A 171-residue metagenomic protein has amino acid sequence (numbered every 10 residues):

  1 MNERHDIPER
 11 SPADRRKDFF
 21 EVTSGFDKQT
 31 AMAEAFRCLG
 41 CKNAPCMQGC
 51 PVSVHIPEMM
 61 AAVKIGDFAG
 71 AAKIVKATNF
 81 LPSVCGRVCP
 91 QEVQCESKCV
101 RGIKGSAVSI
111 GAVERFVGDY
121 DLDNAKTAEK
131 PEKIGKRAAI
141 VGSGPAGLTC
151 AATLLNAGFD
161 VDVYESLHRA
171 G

Functional and structural regions predicted by a protein language model:
M1-R137: Ferredoxin-type iron-sulfur electron-transfer modules and their immediate structural context
C41, V141, Y164-S166: Generic beta-strand/beta-sheet core signal
M47, G147, A170: Flexible, glycine-rich phosphate/dinucleotide-binding loops and adjacent beta-alpha linkers at cofactor/substrate
G102, V113, S143, S166-L167: Fold-independent oxyanion-binding glycine-rich loops and adjacent beta-strand/coil segments at enzyme active sites
K136-D162: N-terminal Rossmann-like FAD-binding beta1-loop-alpha1 element of flavoenzymes
F159-G171: Glycine-rich FAD pyrophosphate-binding loop
